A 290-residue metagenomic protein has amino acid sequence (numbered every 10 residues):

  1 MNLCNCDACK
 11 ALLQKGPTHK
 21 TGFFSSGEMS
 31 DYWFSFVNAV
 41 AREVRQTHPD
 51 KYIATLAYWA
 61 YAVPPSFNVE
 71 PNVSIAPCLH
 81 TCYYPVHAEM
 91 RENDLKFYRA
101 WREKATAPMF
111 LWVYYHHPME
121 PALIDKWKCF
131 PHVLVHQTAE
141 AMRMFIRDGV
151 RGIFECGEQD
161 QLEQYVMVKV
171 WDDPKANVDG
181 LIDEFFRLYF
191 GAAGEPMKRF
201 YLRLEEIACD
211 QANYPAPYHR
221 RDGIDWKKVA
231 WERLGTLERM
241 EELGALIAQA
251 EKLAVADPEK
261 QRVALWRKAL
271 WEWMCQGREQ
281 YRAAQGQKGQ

Functional and structural regions predicted by a protein language model:
M1-R102, V113: Gly/Pro-rich turn-and-neighbor structural signature
C4, A8, Y115, C156 (+1 more regions): A glycine-rich, aromatic-flanked flexible loop/lid motif
T21-Y32, P85-E89, C129-V133, D173 (+2 more regions): Conserved aromatic-histidine-acidic binding/catalytic patches
D31-N38, H136-R143, E241: A structural signal for well-ordered alpha-helical segments within the folded catalytic domains of diverse enzymes
F36-K51, A100-P108, M144-V150, L246-L253: A structural motif corresponding to the C-terminal end of an alpha-helix and its immediate exit/capping segment
A57-V73, M109-C129, H136-T138, N213-K227 (+1 more regions): Short flexible/disordered coil segments
N93-E195, R199: Structured mid-domain segments that build the active-site/substrate or prosthetic-cofactor binding neighborhood
D148-G149, Y165-Q290: Catalytic domains of carbohydrate-active enzymes that cleave complex glycans
